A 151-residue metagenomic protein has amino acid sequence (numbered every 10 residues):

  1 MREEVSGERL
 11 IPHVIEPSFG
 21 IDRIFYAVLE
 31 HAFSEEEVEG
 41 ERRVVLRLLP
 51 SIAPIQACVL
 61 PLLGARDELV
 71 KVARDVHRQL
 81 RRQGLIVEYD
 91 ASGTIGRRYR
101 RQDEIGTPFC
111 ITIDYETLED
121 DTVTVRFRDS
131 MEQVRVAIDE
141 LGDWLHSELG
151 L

Functional and structural regions predicted by a protein language model:
M1-L151: NTP/phosphate- and nucleic-acid-binding module
